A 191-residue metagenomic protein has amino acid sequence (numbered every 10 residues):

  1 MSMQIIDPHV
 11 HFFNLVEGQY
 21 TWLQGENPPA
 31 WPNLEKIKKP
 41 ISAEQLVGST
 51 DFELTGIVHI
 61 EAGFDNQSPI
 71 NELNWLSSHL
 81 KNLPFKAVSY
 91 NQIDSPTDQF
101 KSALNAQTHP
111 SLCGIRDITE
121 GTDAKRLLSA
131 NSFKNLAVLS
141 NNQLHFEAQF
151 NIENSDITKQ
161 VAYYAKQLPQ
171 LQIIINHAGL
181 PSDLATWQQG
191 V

Functional and structural regions predicted by a protein language model:
M1-N82: An N-terminally biased module of ancient metal coordination in phosphate/nucleic-acid-related enzymes
I6-V10, G56-I60, F85-S89, C113-D117 (+2 more regions): Hydrophobic faces of well-ordered beta-strands that scaffold small-molecule active sites in alpha/beta enzyme cores
P40-S49, S68-L76, S95-Q107, A130-S132 (+1 more regions): Short, acidic/polar
E53, L83, T108-S111, P169: Short loop/turn motifs at secondary-structure junctions
G63-I70, N91-Q99, T122-L128, N151-T158 (+1 more regions): Acidic-and-aromatic substrate-binding clefts and catalytic sites of carbohydrate-active enzymes
S77-L80, T108, A165-K166: N-terminal cationic-hydrophobic initiation segments that often serve targeting/anchoring roles
S95-E147: Hydrophobic alpha-helical segments and helix pairs
L128-V191: Catalytic pocket-lining loop regions of alpha/beta-barrel enzymes, especially the amidohydrolase/enolase/GH5 lineages
